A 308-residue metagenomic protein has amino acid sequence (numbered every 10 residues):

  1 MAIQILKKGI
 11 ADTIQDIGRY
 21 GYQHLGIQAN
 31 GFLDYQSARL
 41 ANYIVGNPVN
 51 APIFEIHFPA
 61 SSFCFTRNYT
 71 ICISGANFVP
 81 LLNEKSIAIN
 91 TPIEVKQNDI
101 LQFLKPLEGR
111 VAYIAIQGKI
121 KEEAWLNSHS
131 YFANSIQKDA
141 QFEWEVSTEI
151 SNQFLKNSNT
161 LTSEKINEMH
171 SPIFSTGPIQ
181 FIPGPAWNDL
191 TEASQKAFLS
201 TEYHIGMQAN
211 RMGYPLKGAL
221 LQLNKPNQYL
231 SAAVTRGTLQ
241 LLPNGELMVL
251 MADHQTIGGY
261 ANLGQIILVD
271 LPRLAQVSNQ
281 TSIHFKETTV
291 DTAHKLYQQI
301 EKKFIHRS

Functional and structural regions predicted by a protein language model:
M1-S308: Conserved "landmark" site that anchors the functional core of diverse proteins
